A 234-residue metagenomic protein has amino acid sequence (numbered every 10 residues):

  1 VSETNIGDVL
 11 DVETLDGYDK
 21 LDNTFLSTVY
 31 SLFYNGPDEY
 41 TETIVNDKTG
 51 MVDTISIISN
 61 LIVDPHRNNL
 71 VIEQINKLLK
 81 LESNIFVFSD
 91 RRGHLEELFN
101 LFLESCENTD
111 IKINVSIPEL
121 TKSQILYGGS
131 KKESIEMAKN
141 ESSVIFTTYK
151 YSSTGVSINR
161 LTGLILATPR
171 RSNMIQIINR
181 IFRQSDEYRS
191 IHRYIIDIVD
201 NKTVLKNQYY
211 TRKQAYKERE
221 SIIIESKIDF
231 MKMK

Functional and structural regions predicted by a protein language model:
V1, L98-T109, Q208-R219: Short, aromatic/basic amphipathic alpha-helical patches
V1-T24, Y216: Post-DEXD/H (motif II) to motif III coupling segment of the RecA-like Helicase ATP-binding lobe
D22-Y40, E82: Inter-lobe connector of SF1/SF2 helicase motors
E39-D90, E96-E104: Conserved interdomain hinge at the start of the Helicase C-terminal
N84-F86, F99, L103-E133: Conserved RecA-like helicase motor-core motifs
D90-R92, T148-Y149: Helix N-cap/beta->alpha junction signal
K122-Q124, G128-R219: Conserved RecA-like P-loop NTPase helicase motor core
E218-K234: Charged phosphate-binding loop/patch that engages nucleotide di/tri-phosphates or the phosphate backbone of nucleic
